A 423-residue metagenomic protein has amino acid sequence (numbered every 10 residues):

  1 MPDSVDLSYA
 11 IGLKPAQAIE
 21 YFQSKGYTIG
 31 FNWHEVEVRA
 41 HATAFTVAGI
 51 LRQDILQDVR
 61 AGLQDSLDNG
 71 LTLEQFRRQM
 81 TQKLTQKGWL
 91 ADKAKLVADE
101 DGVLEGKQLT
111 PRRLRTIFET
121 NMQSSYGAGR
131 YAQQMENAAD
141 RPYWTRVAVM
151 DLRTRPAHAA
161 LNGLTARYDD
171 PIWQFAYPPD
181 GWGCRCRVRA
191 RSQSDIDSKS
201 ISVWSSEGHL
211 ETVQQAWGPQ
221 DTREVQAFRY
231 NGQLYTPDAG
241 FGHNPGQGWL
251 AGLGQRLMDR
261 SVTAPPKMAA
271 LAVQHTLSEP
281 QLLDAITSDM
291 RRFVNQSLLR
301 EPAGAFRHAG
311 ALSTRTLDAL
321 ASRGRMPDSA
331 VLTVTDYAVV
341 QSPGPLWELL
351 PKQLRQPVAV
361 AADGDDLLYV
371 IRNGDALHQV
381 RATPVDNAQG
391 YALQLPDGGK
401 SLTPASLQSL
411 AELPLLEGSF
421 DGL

Functional and structural regions predicted by a protein language model:
M1-G181, R191-A303, W347, V358-L367 (+2 more regions): Domain-core detector
R185-R189: Extended alpha-helical oligomerization segments
A264-L423: Ribonuclease/tRNase effector modules and their secretory precursors
